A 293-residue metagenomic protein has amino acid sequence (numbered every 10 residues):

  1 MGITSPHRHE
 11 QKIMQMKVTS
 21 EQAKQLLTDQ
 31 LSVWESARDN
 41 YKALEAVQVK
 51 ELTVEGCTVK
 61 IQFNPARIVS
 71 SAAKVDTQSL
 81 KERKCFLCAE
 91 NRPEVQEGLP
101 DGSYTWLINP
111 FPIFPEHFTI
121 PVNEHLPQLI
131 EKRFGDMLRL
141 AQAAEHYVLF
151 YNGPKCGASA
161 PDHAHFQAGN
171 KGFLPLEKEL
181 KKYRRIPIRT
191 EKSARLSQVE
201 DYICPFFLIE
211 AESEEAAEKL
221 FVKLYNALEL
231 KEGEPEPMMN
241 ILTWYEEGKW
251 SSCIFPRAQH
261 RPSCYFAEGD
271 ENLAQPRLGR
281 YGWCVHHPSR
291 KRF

Functional and structural regions predicted by a protein language model:
G2-D136, K171-I209, E214-F293: Active-site microenvironments that recognize anionic phosphate/pyrophosphate groups
S70, A144-F150, A168-F173: Active-site-adjacent scaffolding segments
G102-Y104, E116-F118, E145-L149, D162-F166: Generic beta-strand structural signal
V122-N123, G153, A160-F173: Histidine-centered catalytic micro-motifs
Y147-A160, E234-W244: A short glycine-rich, hydrophobically flanked beta-strand micro-motif that places a catalytic Asp/Glu for divalent metal
A158, H165, R185-P187: Short, surface-exposed, charged/polar-biased interaction segments
